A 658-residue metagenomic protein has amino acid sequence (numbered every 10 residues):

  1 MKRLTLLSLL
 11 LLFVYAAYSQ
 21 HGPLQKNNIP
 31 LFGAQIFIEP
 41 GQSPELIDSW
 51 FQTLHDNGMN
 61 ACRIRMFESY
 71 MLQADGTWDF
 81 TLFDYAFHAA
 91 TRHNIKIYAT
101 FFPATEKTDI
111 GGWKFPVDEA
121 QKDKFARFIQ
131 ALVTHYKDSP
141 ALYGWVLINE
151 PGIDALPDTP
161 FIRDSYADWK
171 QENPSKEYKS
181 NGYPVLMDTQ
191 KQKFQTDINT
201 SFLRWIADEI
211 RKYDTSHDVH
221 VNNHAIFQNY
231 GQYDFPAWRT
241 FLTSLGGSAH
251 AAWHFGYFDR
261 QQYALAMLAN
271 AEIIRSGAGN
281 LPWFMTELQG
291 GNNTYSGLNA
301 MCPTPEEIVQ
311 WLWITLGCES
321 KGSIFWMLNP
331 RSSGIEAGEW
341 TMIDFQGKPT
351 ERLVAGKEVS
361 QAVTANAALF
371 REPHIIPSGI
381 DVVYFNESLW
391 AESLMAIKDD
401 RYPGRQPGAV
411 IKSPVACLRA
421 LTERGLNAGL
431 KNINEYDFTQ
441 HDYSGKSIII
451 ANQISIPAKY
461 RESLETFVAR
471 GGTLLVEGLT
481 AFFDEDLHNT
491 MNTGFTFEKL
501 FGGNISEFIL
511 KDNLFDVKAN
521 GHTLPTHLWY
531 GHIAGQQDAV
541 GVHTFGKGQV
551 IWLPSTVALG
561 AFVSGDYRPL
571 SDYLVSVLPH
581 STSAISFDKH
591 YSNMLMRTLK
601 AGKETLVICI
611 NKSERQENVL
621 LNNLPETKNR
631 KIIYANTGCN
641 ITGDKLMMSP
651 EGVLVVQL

Functional and structural regions predicted by a protein language model:
S19-A61, Q73, H88, R92 (+1 more regions): N-terminal carbohydrate-binding accessory modules
F32-Q42, F67-F80, I110-A126, P151 (+7 more regions): The substrate-binding groove and active-site-proximal loops of carbohydrate-active enzymes, especially glycoside
G41-H55, F125-L132, F227-W238, T304-L312 (+1 more regions): Short, acidic/polar
I47-A120, D197-D214, S455: Aromatic-lined substrate-binding rim segments of carbohydrate-active enzymes
P116, R127-A131, H135-A269, I273: Polysaccharide-binding and catalytic clefts of secreted carbohydrate-active enzymes
H220-N222, Q228-V415, S506-I509, L528-Y530 (+3 more regions): Hydrophobic targeting/anchoring helices
C417-H441: A short, well-structured beta->alpha microelement
A451-L658: A conserved amphipathic helix/loop scaffold that creates a polar/acidic microenvironment used either to coordinate
